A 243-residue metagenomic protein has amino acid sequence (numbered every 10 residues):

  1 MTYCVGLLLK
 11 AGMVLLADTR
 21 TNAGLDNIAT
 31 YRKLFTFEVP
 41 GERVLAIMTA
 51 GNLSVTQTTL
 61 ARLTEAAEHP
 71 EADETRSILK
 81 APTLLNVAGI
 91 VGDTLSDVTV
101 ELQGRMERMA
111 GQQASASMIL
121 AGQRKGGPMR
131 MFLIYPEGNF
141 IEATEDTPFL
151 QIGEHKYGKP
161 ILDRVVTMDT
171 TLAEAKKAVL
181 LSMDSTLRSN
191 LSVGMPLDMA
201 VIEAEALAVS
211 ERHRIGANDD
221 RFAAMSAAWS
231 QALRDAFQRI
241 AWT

Functional and structural regions predicted by a protein language model:
M1-T243: N-terminal nucleophile
